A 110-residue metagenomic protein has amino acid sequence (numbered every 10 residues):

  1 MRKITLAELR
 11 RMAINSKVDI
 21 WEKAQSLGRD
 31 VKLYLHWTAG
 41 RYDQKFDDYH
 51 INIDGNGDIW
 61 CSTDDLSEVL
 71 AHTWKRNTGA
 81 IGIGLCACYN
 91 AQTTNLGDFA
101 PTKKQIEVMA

Functional and structural regions predicted by a protein language model:
M1-A110: Active-site-adjacent loop/helix surface patches within enzyme catalytic domains that shape the substrate-binding cleft
